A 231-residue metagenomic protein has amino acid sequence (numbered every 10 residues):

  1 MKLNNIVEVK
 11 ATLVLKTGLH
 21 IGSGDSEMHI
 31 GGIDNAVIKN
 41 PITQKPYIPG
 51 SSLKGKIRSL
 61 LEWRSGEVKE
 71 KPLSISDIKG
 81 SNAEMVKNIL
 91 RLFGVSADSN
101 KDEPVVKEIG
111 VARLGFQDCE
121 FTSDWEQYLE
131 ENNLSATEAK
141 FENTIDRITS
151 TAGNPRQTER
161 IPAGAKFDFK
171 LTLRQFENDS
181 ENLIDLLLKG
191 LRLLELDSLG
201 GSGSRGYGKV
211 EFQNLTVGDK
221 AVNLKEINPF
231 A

Functional and structural regions predicted by a protein language model:
M1-K140, N154-A231: RNA-binding basic/glycine-rich loop and surface signature characteristic of RAMP-family CRISPR effectors
